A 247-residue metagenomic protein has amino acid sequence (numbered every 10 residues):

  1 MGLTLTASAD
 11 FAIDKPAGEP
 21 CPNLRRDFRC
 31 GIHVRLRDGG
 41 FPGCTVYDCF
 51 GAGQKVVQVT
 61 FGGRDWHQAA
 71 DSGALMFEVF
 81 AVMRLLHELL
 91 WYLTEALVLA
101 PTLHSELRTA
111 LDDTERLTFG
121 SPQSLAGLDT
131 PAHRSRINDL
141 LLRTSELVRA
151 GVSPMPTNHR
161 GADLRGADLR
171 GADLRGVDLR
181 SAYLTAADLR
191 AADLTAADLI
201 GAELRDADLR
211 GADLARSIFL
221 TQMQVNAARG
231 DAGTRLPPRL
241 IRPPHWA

Functional and structural regions predicted by a protein language model:
M1-L99, A110-L125, H133-R136, L140-A150: Hydrophobic scaffolds flanking metal-cofactor catalytic centers in soluble metalloenzymes
E106: Short, well-ordered alpha-helical segments that carry or flank key catalytic/ligand-binding motifs at enzyme/regulatory
T130: Catalytic cores of enzyme domains
L142, A150-A247: Tandem repeat scaffolds
